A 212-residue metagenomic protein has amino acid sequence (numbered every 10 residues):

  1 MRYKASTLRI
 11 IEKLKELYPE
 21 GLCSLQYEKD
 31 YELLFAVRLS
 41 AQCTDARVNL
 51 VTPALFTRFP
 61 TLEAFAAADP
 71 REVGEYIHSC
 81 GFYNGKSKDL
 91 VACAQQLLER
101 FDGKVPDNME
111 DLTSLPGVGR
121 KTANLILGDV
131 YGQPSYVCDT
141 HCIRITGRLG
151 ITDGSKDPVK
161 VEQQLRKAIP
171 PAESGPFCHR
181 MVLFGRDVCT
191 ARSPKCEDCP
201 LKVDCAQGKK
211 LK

Functional and structural regions predicted by a protein language model:
R2-K212: Catalytic cores of DNA base-excision repair glycosylases
